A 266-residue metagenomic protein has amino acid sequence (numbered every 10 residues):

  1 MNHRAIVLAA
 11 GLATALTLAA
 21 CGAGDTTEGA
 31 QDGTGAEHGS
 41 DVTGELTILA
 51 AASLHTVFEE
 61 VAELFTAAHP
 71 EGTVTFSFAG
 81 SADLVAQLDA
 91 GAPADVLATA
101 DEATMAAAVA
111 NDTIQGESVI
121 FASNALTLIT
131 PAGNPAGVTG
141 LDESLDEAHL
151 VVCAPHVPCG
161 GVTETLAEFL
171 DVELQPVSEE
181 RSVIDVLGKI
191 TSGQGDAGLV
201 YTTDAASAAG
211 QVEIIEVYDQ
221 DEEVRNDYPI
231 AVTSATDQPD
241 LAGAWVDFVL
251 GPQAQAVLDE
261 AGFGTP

Functional and structural regions predicted by a protein language model:
M1-A9: Bacterial N-terminal signal peptides that target proteins for export
H3, C21-L54, E59-E63, A82 (+3 more regions): Exported/periplasmic ABC-transporter solute-binding proteins
L16-A20: C-terminal motif of bacterial Sec signal peptides marking the signal peptidase cleavage site
T47-L49, T75-S77, V96-A98, A107 (+3 more regions): Soluble periplasmic/extracytoplasmic beta-strand elements of cell-envelope proteins
L64-T75: Signal peptide-proximal N-terminal region of secreted/periplasmic/extracellular or secretory-lumen proteins
P70-E71, G91-L97, T191-V200: Alpha-to-beta junction loops
F76, G116-S118, P176-V177: Surface-exposed patches in mature extracellular/periplasmic domains of secreted proteins
S81-T113: Pocket-flanking alpha-helical
